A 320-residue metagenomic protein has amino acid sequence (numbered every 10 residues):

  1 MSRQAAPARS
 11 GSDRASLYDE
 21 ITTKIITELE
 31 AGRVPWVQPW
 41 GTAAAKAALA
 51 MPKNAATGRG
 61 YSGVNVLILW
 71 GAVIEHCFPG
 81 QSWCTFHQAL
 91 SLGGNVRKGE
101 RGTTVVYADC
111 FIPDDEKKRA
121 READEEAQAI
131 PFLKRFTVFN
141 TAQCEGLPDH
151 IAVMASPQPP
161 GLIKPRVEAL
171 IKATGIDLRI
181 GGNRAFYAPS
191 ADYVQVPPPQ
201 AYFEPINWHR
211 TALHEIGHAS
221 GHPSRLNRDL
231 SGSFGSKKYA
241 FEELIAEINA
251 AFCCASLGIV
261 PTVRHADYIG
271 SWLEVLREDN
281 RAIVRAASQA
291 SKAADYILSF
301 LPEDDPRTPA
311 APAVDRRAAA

Functional and structural regions predicted by a protein language model:
M1-A320: N-terminal accessory/interface modules of nucleic-acid-binding and processing proteins
